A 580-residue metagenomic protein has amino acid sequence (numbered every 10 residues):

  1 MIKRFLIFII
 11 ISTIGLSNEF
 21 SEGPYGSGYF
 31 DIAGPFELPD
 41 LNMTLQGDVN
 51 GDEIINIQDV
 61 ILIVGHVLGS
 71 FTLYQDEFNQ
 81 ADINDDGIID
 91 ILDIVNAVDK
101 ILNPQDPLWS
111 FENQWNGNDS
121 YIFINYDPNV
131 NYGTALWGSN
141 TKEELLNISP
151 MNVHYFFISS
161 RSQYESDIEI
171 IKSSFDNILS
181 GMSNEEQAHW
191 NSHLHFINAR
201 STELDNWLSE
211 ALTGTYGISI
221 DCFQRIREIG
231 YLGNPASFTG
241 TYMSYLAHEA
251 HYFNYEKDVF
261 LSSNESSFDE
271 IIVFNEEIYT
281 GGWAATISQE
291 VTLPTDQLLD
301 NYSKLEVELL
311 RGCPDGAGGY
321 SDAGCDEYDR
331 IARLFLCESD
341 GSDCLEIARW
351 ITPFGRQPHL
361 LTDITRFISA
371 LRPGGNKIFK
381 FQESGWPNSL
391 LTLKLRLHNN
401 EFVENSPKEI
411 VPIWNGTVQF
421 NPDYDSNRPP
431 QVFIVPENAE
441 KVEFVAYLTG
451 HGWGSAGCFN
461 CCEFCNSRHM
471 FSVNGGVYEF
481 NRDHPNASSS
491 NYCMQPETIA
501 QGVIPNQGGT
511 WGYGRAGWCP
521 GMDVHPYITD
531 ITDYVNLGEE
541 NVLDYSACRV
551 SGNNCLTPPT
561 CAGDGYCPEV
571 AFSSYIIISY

Functional and structural regions predicted by a protein language model:
I2-I14: Sec-dependent N-terminal signal peptides
N18-G47, N103-G117, I413-N421: N-terminal "domain-start" segment that seeds a small globular fold
P39, F123-N129, F157-Q163, N198-T202 (+3 more regions): Active-site-proximal beta-strand/loop segments in catalytic clefts of secreted hydrolases
N42-L108: Cellulosome-associated attachment modules in secreted, modular CAZymes
T44-Q46, P107-R161: Short active-site neighborhood of thiol/selenol oxidoreductases, capturing the structured segment around
N116-I122, S149-F156, N191-H193, G214 (+3 more regions): Loop/turn elements at helix/coil->beta-strand transitions in domains of secreted/extracellular proteins
Q163-I226: Thioredoxin-like thiol-disulfide oxidoreductase module
S209-Y580: Extracellular/secretory-pathway and virion-surface proteins
